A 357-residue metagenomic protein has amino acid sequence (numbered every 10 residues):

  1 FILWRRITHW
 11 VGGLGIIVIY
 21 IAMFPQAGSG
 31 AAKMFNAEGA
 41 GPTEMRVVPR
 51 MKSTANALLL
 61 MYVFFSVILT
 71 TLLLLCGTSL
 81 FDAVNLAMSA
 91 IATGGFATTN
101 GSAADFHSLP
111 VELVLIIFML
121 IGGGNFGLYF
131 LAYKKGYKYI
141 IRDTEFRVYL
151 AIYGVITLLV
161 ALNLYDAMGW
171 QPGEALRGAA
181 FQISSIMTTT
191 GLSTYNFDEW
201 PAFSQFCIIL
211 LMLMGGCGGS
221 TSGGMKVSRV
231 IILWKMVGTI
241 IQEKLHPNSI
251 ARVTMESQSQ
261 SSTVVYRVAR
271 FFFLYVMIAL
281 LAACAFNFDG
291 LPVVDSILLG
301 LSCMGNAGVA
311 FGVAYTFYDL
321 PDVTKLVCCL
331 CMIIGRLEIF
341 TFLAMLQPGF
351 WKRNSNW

Functional and structural regions predicted by a protein language model:
F1-W357: Membrane-proximal intracellular helices of multi-pass ion channels
